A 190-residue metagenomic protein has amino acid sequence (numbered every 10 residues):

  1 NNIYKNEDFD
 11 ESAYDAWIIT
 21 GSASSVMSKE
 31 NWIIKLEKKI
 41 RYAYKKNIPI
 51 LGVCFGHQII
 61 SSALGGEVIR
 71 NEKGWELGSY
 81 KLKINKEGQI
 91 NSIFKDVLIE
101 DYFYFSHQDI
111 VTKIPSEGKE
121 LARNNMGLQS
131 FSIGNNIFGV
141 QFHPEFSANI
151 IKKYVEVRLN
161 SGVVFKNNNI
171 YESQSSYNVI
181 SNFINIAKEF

Functional and structural regions predicted by a protein language model:
N1, G52, G139-F142: Small/polar loops that bind or transfer phosphate-bearing groups
N1-I3, N71, S106, R123: Conserved beta-strand termini and adjacent loop/short-helix elements that scaffold enzyme active sites in alpha/beta
N1-I48, R158-F190: N-terminal beta1-alpha1 cap of cysteine-dependent amidohydrolase-like domains
Y4-N6, S25, Q58, V111 (+2 more regions): Surface-exposed, flexible loop/turn segments at secondary-structure boundaries
E7-A13, I59-S62, T112-S116, F131-I133: Short loop/helix-cap segments at secondary-structure boundaries that form the rim of catalytic
Y14, N31-K35, L64-V68, G118-K119 (+2 more regions): Short, glycine/charged-enriched secondary-structure capping and boundary segments
T20-G88: Cysteine-nucleophile active-site neighborhood
K45, I84-F190: Amide-donor transfer/coupling interface in amidating biosynthetic enzymes
